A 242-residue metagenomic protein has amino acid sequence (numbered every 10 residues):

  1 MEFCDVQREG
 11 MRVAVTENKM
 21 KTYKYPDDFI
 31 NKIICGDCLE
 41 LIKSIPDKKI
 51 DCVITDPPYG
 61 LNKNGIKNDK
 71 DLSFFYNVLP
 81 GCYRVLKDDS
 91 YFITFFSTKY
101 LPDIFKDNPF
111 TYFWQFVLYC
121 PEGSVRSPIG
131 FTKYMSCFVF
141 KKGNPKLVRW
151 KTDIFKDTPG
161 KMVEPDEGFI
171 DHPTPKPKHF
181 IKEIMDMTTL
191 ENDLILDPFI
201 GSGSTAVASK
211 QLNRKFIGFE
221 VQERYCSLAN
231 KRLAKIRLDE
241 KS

Functional and structural regions predicted by a protein language model:
M1-S227, L238: Core catalytic lobe of class I
N230-S242: DNA/chromatin major-groove-contacting recognition/catalytic segments
